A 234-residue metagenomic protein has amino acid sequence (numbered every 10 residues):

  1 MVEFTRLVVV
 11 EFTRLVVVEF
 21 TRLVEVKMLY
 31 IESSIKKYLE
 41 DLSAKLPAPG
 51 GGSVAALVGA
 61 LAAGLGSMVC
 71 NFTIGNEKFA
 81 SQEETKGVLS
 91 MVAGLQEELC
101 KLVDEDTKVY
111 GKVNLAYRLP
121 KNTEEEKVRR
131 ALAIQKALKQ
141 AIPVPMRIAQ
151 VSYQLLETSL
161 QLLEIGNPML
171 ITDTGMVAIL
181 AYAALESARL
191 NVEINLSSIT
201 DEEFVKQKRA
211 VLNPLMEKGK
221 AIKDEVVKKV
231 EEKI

Functional and structural regions predicted by a protein language model:
V2-V24: Long, intrinsically disordered low-complexity tandem-repeat segments
Y30-P49, P168: Short, hydrophobic/aliphatic alpha-helical segments
Y30-S33, R147, I194-N195: Polytopic transmembrane helical bundles with strong interfacial aromatic enrichment
A44-L65, L170-A188: Conserved phosphate/anionic-ligand binding catalytic regions in large, soluble enzymes, centered on
V69, Q96-V103, Y110, I142-A149 (+5 more regions): A structural signal for well-ordered alpha-helices, especially hydrophobic packing surfaces of coiled-coils
E77-L115, L215, I222: A structural-propensity feature for long, helix-poor, extended segments
D106, Y110-I179: Amphipathic alpha-helical interface segments
L155, L170-K229: Preference for long, well-ordered alpha-helical segments
